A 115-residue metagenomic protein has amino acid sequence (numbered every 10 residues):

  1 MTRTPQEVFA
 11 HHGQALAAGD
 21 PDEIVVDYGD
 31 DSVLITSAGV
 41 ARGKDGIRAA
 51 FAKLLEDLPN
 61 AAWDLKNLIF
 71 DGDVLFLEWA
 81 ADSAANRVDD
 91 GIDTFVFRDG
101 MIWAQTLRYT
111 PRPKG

Functional and structural regions predicted by a protein language model:
M1-T4, I35, R48-G115: A beta-strand edge to alpha-helix "cap/lid" segment located at domain peripheries
M1-V26, D30: Short, low-complexity N-terminal intrinsically disordered segments enriched in polar/charged residues
R42: Acidic-and-aromatic substrate-binding clefts and catalytic sites of carbohydrate-active enzymes
